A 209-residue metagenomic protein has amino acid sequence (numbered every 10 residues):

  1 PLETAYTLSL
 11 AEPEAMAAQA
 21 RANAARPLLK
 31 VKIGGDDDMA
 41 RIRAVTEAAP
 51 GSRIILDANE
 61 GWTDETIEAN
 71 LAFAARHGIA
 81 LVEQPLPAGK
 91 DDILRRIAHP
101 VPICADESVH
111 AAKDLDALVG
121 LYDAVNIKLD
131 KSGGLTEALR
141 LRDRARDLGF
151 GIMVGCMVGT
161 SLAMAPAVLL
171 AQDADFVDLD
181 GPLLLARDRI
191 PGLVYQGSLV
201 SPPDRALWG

Functional and structural regions predicted by a protein language model:
P1-I54, G61-E68, A72-R76, R189-G209: N-terminal capping/lid subdomain adjacent to the active-site entrance of alpha/beta enzymes
T7-S9, P27-D36, R53-G61, H77-K90 (+2 more regions): Catalytic beta/alpha-barrel core
Q19-A20, R43-V45, E68-L71, R95-A98 (+4 more regions): Short, glycine/charged-enriched secondary-structure capping and boundary segments
A24-P27, A48-S52, A72-A80, I97-I103 (+3 more regions): Glycine-enriched alpha-helix->loop->beta-strand junction motifs that scaffold or abut catalytic
G34-P50, W62-I67, L86-A98, A112-D114 (+1 more regions): Active-site-adjacent beta->alpha loops and helix N-cap segments on the catalytic face of soluble alpha/beta enzymes
A49-R53, L129-K131, L139-G155, S198-R205: P-loop/Walker A phosphate-binding loop and immediately adjacent motor/lid segment at beta-alpha junctions
D64-A74, A111-L121, G133, L141-R142 (+1 more regions): Catalytic cores of alpha/beta
G155-G209: Flexible C-terminal active-site loop/helix
